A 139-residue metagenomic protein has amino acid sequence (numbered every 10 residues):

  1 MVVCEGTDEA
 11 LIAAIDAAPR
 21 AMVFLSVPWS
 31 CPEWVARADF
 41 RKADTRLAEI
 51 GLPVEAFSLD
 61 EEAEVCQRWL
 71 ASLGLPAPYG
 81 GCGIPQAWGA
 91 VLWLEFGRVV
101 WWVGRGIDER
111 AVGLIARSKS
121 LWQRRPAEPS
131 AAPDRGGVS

Functional and structural regions predicted by a protein language model:
M1-C4, P19, S120: N-terminal, charge-rich interaction modules
E5-G6, L25, E49-S72: Thiol-based oxidoreductase modules, predominantly thioredoxin-like and allied folds used for disulfide exchange
T7-I50: Local sequence-structure signature of Cys/Sec-based thiol-disulfide redox active-site neighborhoods
W34, C66, V103: Short glycine-/acidic-enriched loop or helix-start segments at secondary-structure transitions that form or flank
R37-F40, L70-A71, G106-I107: Short, glycine/charged-enriched secondary-structure capping and boundary segments
D44-A56, P78-Y79, L121-R124: Structural alpha-beta junctions
E55, L70-A87: Short, internal strand/loop/helix patches that form the active-site neighborhood or redox-interaction surface
G81-V138: Non-catalytic, surface beta->alpha helical segment in thiol-disulfide oxidoreductase systems
